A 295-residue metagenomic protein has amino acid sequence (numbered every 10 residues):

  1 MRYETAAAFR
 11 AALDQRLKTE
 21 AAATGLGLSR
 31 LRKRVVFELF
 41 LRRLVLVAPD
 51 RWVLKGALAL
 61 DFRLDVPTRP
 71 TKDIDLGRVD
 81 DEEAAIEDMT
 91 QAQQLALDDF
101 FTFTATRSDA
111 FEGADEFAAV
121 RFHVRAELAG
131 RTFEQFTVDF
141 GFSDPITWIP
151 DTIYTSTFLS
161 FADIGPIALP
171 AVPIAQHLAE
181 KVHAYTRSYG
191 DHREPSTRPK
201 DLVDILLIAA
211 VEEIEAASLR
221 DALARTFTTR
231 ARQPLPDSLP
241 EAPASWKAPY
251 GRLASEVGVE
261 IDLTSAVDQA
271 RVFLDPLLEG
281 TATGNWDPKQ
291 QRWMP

Functional and structural regions predicted by a protein language model:
M1-W52, F62-P70, I74, R78-P295: Structured mid-to-C-terminal alpha-helical surface segments
